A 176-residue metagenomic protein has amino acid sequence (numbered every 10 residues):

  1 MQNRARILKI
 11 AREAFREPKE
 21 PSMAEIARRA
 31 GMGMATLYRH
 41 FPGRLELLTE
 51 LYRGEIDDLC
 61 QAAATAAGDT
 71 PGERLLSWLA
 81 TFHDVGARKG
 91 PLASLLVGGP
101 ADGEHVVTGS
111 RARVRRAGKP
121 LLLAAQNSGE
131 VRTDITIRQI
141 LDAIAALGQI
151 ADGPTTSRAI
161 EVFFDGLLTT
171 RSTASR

Functional and structural regions predicted by a protein language model:
M1-E17, M23-R29, E46: Basic, helix-initiating cap at the start of DNA-binding domains
M23, P91-V97, E130-I135, R171-R176: Short, hydrophobic secondary-structure boundary micro-motifs
G31-F41: Short hydrophobic/aromatic patch on the recognition helix
L48-E55: Alpha-helical DNA-contacting segments of helix-turn-helix folds
E50, Q61-R88, G103-V106: Hydrophobic alpha-helical connector segments
S94-E104, I140: Short linear capping/connector segments at secondary-structure termini
G109-R113, N127-D142, G153-T155: All-alpha amphipathic helical-bundle segments outside canonical DNA-binding/catalytic cores that form hydrophobic
R116, P120-S128, A146-R176: C-terminal peripheral helix-coil segments that are non-catalytic and often amphipathic
